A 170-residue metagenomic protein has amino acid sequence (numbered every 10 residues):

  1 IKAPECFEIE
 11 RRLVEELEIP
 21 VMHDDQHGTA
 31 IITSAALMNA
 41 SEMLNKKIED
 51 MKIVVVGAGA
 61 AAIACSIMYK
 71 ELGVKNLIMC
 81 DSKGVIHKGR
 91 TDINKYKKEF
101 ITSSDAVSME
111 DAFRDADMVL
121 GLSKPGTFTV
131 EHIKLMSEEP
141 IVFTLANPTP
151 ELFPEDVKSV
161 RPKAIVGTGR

Functional and structural regions predicted by a protein language model:
I1, V21-D24, V55, M79-C80 (+3 more regions): General beta-strand structural signal in soluble alpha/beta enzymes
I1-H27: Phosphate/diphosphate ligand-binding glycine-rich loop within oxidoreductases
A3-F7, Q26-I31, V85, G126-T127 (+1 more regions): Short acidic loop-to-helix transition motifs that present clustered carboxylates
I9-L13, G126-R170: Rossmann-fold NAD(P)-binding glycine/threonine-rich loop
E16-P20, K47-E49, R114-M118, S137-I141: Short, surface-exposed connector motifs at secondary-structure boundaries
E18-I19, V74-N76, E139, K163: A generic structural signal for alpha->beta connector loops
H27, I31-G121: Glycine-rich phosphate/diphosphate-binding loop of Rossmann-like nucleotide-binding domains
